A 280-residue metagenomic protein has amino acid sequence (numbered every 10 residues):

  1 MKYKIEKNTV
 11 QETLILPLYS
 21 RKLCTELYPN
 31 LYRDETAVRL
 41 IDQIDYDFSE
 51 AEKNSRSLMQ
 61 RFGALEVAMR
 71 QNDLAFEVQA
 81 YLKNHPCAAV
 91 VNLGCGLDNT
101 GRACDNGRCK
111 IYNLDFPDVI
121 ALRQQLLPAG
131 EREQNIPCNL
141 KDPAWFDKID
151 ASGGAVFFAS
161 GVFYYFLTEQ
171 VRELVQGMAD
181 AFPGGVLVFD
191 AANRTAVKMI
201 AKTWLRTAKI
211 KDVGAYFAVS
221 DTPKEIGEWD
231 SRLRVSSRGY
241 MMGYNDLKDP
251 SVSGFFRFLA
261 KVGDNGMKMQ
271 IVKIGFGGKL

Functional and structural regions predicted by a protein language model:
M1-V91, C95-C138, A151-S152: Rossmann-like AdoMet
P143-S152: Short amphipathic alpha-helix with an adjacent loop that forms part of the alpha/beta core around
F157-F158: A conserved beta-strand element that flanks and buttresses the S-adenosyl-L-methionine
Y165-M178: A short, conserved alpha-helix within the catalytic core of class I
M178-R194: Conserved beta-strand signature within the Rossmann-like core of class I S-adenosyl-L-methionine
K198-G214: Short, glycine-/aromatic-enriched active-site segment of Class I SAM-dependent methyltransferases
V213-Y240: Short alpha-helix
R232-F258: Conserved catalytic loop of SAM-dependent methyltransferase domains
